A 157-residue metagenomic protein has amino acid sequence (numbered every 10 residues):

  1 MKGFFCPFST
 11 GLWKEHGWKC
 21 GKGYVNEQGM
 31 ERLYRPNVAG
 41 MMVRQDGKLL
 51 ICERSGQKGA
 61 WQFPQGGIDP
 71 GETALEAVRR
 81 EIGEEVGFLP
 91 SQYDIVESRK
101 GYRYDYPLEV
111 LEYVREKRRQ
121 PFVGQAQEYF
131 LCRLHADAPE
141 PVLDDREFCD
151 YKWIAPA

Functional and structural regions predicted by a protein language model:
F4-F8, Y24: Aromatic (phenylalanine/tyrosine) cluster motif
G17-V43, Q120: Acidic, metal-coordinating catalytic segment for phosphate/diphosphate chemistry, firing primarily on the Nudix
K48-L49: Entry beta-strands of beta-propeller and related beta-repeat scaffolds
Q62-Q65: A short gly/proline-enriched turn/hairpin at secondary-structure junctions
I68-A157: Unchanged
